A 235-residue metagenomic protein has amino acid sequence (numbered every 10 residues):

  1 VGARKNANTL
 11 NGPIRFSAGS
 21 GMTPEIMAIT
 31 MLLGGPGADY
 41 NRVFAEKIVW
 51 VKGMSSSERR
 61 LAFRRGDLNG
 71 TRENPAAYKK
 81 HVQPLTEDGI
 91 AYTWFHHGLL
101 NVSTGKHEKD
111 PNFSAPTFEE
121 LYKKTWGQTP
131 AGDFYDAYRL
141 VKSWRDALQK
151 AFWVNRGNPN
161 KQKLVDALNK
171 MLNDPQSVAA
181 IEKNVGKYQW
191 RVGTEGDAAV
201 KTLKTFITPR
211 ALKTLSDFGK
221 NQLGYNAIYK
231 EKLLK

Functional and structural regions predicted by a protein language model:
V1-N69, W126-D136, R145-A180: Hinge/capping helix and adjacent helix->loop/strand transition within the periplasmic-binding protein
G12-R15, R64-E73, E87-Y92, T208: Alpha-to-beta junction loops
G21-I26, A76-K79, L99-V102: Solvent-exposed loop/turn segments at secondary-structure junctions within structured extracellular/periplasmic domains
P36, D67, P75, V82 (+5 more regions): Sec/Tat-exported extracytoplasmic proteins
G53, R72-N74, H96: Short beta-strand and adjacent tight-turn residues that come in two discontinuous sequence segments and form the edges
H81-L172, R210, Q222-K235: C-terminal lobe and pocket-closing loops of periplasmic/extracytoplasmic Venus-flytrap solute-binding proteins
G98-K109, S114, F118, S177-L203: Mature extracytoplasmic/periplasmic domains
G193-K235: Extracellular/periplasmic bilobal clamshell ligand-binding domains
